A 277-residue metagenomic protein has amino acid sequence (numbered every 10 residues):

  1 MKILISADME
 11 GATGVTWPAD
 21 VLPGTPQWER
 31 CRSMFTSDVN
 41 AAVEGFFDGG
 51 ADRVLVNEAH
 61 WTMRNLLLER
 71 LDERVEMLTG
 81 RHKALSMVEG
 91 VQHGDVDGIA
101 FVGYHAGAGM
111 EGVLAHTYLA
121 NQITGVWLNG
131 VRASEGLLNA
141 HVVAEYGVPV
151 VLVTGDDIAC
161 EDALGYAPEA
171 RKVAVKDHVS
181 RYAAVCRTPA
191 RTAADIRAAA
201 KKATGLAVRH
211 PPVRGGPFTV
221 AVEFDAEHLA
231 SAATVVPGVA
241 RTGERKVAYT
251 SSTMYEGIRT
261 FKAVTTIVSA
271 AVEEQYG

Functional and structural regions predicted by a protein language model:
M1-L4: Extreme N-terminal starter segment of soluble prokaryotic enzymes
S6-A7, N57-E58, I99-Y104, V153-T154 (+1 more regions): Short beta-strand segments
A19-E44: Short catalytic helix/loop segments, enriched in acidic residues and glycine and frequently bearing histidine
S37-H93: Glycine-rich nucleotide/cofactor/substrate-binding loop typically near the N-terminus or early in the first domain
L78-N121: N-terminal glycine-rich phosphate/adenylate-binding segment common to multiple enzyme folds
K83-A84, A120-Y146, T154-I158: Active-site glycine-rich loop that binds ribose-phosphate moieties when present
V142-T204: Active-site rim beta-loop-alpha module in soluble metabolic enzymes
T192-G277: C-terminal accessory domains and tails appended to enzymatic cores
